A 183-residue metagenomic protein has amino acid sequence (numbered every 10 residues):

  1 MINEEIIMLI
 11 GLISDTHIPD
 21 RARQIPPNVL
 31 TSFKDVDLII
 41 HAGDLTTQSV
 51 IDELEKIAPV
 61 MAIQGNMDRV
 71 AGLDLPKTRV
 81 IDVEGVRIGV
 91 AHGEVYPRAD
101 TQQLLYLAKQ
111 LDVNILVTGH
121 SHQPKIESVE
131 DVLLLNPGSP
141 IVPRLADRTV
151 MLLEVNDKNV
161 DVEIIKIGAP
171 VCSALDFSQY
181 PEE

Functional and structural regions predicted by a protein language model:
I2-V83: Core catalytic region of metal-dependent phosphoesterases/phosphodiesterases, especially metallo-beta-lactamase-like
E5, D68-D112, I141, L145: Active-site-proximal segments of metal-dependent phosphoesterases and phosphodiesterases across multiple
I7, I13, V83-E84, L111-D112 (+1 more regions): Binuclear metal-dependent phosphoesterase catalytic core
S14-T16, A42-D44, Q64-N66, G93 (+4 more regions): Fold-independent oxyanion-binding glycine-rich loops and adjacent beta-strand/coil segments at enzyme active sites
I18-R21, L45-V50, M67-G72, V95-D100 (+2 more regions): Active-site environment of divalent metal-dependent phosphoester hydrolases
P59-M61, N114, L133: Proline-centered loop/turn at the N-terminus of a beta-strand
A62, R87-A91, L134-N136: Short hydrophobic-aromatic micro-motifs
T78-R79, P124, M151: Residue-level detector of beta-strand structural context in well-folded domains
